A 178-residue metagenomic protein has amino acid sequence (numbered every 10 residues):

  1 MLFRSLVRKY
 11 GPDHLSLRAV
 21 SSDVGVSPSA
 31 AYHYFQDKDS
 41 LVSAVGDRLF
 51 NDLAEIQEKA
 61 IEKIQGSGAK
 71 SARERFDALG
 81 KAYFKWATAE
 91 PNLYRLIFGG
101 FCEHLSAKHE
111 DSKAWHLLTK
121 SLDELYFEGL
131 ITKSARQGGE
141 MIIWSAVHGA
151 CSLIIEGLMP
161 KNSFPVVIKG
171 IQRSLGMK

Functional and structural regions predicted by a protein language model:
M1-L2: Short, small-residue-biased leader/transition segments that mark boundaries at the very start of proteins
L6-S40, A44: Helix-turn-helix
V7, V42-L49, I56, I97: Alpha-helical DNA-contacting segments of helix-turn-helix folds
S16, R95-F98, S106, S134 (+1 more regions): Short, hydrophobic secondary-structure boundary micro-motifs
E58-N92, I143: Hydrophobic alpha-helical connector segments
W86, N92, H104-L130, Q137-M141 (+1 more regions): Amphipathic alpha-helical packing segments from all-alpha helical-bundle domains
W86-H104, S152-L158: Amphipathic alpha-helical segments used for helix-helix packing
E124, W144-K161, S174-K178: Amphipathic C-terminal alpha-helical segment
